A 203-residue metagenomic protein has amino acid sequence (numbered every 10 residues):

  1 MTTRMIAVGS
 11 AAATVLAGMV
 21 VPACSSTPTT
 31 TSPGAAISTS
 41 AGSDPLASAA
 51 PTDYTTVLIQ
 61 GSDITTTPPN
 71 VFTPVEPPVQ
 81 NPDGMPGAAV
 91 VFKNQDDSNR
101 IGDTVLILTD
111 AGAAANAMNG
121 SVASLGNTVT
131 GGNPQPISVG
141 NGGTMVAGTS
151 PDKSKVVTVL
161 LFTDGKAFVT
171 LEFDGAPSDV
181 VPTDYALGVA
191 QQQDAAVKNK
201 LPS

Functional and structural regions predicted by a protein language model:
M1-A12: Bacterial N-terminal signal peptides that target proteins for export
M19-A23: C-terminal motif of bacterial Sec signal peptides marking the signal peptidase cleavage site
S25-V91, A176, T183-A190, D194-S203: N-terminal "mature-domain start" segment
T65-N81, G112-L160, A195-S203: Short Gly/Thr-rich strand-loop-strand
G87-N94, V156-D164: Short, surface-exposed beta-strand/loop micro-motifs that present aromatic residues
A88-M118: A short acidic-to-branched-hydrophobic micro-motif
G102-T104, K166-G175: Short, well-ordered beta-strand elements
A115-N116, V180-D184: A short, polar/proline- and glycine-enriched secondary-structure boundary/capping micro-motif
